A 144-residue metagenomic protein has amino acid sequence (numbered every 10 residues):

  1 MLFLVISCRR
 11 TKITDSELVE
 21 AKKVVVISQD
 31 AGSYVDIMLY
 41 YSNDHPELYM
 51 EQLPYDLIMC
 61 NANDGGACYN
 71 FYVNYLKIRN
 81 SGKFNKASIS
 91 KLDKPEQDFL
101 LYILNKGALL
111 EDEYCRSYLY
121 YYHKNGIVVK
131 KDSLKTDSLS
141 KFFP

Functional and structural regions predicted by a protein language model:
M1-S16: Bacterial Sec-dependent N-terminal signal peptides
D15, V26-I27, P46, P144: Domain-length accessory/inserted modules outside core catalytic folds
V24-I37, Y41-D44, C60-F71, I78 (+2 more regions): Short helix-capping/linker turns of helical repeat alpha-solenoids
E47-E51, Y75-K106, L134, S138: Short coil/linker segments at helix-helix boundaries
L48-M50, P54-C60: Internal amphipathic alpha-helical repeat/solenoid segments
I58-M59, L100, K106-G107, Y122 (+1 more regions): Alpha-helical solenoid scaffolds that mediate protein-protein interactions, centered on TPR/SEL1-like repeats but also
E111, R116-P144: Active-site or metal-binding loop neighborhoods of secreted/extracellular toxin and effector enzymes
